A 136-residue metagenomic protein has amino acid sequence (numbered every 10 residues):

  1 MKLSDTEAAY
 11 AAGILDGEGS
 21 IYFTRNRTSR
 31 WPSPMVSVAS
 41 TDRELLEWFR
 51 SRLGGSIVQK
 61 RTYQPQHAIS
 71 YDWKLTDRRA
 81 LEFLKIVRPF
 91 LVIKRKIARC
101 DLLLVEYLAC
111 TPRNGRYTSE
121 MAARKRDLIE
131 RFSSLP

Functional and structural regions predicted by a protein language model:
M1-P136: Internal intein/HINT superfamily modules and their associated LAGLIDADG
